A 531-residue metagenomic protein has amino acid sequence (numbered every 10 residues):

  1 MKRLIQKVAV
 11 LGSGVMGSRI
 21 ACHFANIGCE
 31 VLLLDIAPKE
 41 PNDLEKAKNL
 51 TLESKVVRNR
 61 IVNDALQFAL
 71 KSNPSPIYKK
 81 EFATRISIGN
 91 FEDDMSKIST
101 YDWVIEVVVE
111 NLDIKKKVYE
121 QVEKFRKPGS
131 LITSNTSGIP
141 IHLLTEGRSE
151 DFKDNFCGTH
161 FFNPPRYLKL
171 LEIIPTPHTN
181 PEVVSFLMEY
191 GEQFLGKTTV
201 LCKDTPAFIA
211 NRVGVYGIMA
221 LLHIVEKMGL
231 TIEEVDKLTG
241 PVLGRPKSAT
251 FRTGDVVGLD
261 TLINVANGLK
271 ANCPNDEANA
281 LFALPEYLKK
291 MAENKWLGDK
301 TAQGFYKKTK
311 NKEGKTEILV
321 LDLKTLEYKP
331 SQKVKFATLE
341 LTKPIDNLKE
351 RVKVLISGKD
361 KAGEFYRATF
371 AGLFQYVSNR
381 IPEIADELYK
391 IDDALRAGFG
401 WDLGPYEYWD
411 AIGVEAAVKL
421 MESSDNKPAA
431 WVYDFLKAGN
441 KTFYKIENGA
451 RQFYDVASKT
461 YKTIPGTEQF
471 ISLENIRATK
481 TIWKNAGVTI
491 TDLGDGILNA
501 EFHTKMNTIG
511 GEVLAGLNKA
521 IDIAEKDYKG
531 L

Functional and structural regions predicted by a protein language model:
M1-L531: N-terminal glycine-rich phosphate-binding loop for ADP-containing cofactors
